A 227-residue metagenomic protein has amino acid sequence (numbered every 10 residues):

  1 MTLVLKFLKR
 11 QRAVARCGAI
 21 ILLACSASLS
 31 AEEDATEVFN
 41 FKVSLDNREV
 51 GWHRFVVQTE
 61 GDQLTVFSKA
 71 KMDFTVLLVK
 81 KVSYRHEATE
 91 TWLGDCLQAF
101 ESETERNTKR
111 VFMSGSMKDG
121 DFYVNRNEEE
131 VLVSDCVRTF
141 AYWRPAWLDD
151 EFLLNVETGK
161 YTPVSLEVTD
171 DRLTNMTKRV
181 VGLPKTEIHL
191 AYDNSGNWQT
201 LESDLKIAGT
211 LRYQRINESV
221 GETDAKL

Functional and structural regions predicted by a protein language model:
T2-V4, D224-L227: Amphipathic/hydrophobic helical signal segments and adjacent flexible N-terminal regions that mediate secretion
L3-G18: Bacterial N-terminal signal peptides that target proteins for export
I21-L22: Residues marking helix boundaries in flexible regions
C25-S28: N-terminal signal peptide c-region/cleavage motif recognized by signal peptidases
D34-T36, Q98-A208, Y213, V220-K226: Solvent-exposed helix/loop surface patches that form functional interfaces
A35-M117: N-terminal mature ectodomain segment of secretory-pathway/periplasmic proteins
